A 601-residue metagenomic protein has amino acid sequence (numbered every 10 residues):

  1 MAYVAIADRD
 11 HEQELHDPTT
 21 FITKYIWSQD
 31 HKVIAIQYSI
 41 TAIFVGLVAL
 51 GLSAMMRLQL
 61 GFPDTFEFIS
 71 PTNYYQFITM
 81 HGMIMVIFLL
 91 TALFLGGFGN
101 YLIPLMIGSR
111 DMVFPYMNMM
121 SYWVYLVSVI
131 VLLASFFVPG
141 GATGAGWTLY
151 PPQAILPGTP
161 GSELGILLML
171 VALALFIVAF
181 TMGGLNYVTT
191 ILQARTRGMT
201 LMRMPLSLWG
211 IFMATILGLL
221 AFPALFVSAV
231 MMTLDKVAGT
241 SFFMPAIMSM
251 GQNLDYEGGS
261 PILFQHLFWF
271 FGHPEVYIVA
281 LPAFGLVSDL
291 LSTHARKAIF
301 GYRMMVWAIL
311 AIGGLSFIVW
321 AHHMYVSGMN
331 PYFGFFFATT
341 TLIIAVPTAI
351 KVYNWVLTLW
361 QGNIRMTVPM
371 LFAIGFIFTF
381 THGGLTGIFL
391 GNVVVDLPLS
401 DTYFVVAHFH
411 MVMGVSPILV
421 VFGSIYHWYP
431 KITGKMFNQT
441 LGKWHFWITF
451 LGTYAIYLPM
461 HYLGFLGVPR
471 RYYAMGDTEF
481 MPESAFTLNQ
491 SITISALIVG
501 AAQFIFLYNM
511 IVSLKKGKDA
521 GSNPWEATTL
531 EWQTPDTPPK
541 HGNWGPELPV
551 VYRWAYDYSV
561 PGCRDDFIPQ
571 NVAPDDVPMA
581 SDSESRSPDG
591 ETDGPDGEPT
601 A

Functional and structural regions predicted by a protein language model:
A2-A601: Membrane-embedded and interfacial regions of multi-pass energy-transducing membrane proteins
